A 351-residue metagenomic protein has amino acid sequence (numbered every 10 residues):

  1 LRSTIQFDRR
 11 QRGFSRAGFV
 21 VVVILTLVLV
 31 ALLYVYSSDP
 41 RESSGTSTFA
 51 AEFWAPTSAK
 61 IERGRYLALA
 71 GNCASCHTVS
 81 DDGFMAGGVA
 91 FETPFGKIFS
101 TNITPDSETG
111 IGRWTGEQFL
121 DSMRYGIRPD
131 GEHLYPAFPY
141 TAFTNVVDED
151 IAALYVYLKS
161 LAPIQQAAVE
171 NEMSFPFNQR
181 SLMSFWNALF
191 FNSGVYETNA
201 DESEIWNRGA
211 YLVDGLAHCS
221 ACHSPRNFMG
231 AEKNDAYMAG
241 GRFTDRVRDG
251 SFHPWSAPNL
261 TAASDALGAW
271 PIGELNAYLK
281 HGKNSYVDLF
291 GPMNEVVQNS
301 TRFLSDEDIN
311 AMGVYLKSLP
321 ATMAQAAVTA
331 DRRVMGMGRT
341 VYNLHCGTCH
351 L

Functional and structural regions predicted by a protein language model:
R2-T57, I98, S122, I127-R128 (+5 more regions): Post-cleavage N-terminal segment of exported redox proteins
F14-F19, Y66-H77, N102-G110, Y157-P163 (+2 more regions): Short charge-dense sequence patches
W54, S80-G116, L134-V147, E172-F185 (+3 more regions): Gly/Gly-Pro-rich "capping" loops immediately C-terminal to redox-active cysteine motifs in periplasmic/lumenal
T57-V79, A86-E92, F185-A188, E197-N227 (+2 more regions): Sequence/structural segment immediately N-terminal to covalent heme-attachment motifs in c-type and related
K60, N72, T115, V146-D150 (+4 more regions): An acidic site on a long C-lobe helix of protein kinase domains
Y66-T78, T101, Q118-Y125, P136 (+6 more regions): C-type cytochrome heme c attachment motif
